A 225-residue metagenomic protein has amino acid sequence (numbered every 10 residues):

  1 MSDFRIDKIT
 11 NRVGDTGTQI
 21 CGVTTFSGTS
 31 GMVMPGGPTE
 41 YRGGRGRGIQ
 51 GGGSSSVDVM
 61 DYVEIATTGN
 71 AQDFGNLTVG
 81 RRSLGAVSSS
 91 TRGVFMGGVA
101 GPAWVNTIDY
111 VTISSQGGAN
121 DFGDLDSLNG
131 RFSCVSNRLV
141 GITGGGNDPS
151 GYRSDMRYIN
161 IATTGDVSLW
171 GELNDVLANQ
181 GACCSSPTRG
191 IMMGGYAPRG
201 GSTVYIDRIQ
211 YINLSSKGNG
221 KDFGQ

Functional and structural regions predicted by a protein language model:
S2-Q225: Polar, enzyme-active/binding microenvironments
